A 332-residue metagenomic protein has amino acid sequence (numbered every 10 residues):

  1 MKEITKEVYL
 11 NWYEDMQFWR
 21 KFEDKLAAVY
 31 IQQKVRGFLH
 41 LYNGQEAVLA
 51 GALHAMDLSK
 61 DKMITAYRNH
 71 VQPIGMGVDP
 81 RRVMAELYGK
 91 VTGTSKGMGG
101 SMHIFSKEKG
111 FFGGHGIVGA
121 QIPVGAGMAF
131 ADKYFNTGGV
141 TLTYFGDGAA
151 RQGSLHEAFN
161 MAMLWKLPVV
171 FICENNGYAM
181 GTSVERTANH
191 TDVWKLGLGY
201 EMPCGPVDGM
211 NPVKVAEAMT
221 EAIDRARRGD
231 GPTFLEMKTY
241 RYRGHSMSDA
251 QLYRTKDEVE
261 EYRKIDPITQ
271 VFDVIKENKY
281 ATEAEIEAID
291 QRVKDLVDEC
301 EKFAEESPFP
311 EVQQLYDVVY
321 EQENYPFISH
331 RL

Functional and structural regions predicted by a protein language model:
M1-V48, H54, M247, Q251-L252 (+1 more regions): Conserved acidic/glycine
D24-A27, K34-W165, S183-N189, W194 (+1 more regions): Cofactor-binding active-site loop characterized by glycine-rich and histidine/acidic residues
A47, I74, M180, K214-V215 (+2 more regions): Short secondary-structure boundary/hinge segments and terminal tails
Y67, M237-T239, V319: A general secondary-structure junction signal
G110-E306: Glycine-rich ThDP/TPP pyrophosphate-binding loop and its adjacent helix/strand module within ThDP-dependent enzymes
